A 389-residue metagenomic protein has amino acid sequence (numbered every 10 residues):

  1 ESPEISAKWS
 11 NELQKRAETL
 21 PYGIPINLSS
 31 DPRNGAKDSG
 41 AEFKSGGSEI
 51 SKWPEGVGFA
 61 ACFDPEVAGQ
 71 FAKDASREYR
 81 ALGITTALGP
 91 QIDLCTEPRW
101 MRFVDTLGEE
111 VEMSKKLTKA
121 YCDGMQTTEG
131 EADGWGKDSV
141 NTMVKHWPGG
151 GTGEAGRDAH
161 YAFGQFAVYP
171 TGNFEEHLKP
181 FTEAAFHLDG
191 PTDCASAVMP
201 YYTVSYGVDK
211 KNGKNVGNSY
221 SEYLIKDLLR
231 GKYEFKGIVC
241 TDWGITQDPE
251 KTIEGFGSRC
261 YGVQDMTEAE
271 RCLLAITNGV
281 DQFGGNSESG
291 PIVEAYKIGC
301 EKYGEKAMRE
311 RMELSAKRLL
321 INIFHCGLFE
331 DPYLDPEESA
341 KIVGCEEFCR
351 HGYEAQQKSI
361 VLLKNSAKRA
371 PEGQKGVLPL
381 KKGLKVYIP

Functional and structural regions predicted by a protein language model:
E1-P389: Glycoside hydrolase catalytic-domain context in secreted enzymes
